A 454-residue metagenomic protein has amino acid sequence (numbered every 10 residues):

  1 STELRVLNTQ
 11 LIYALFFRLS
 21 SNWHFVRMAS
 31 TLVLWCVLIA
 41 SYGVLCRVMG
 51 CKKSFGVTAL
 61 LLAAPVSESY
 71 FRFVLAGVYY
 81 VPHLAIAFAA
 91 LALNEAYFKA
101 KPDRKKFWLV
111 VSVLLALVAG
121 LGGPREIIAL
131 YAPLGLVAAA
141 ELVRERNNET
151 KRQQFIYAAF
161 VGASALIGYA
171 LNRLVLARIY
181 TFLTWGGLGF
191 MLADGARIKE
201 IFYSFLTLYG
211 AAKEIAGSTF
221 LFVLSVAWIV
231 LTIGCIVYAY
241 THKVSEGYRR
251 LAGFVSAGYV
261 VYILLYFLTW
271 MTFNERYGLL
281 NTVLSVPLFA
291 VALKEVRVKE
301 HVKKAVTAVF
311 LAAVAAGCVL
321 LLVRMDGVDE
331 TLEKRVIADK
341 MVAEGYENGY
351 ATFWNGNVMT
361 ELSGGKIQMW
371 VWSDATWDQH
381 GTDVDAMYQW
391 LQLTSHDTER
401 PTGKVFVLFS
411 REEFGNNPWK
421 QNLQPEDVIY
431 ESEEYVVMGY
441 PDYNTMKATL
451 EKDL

Functional and structural regions predicted by a protein language model:
S1-N22, E200-A211: Short hydrophobic/aromatic helix or loop-helix immediately within or flanking a transmembrane segment in polytopic
T2, V6, M49-F98, G122 (+2 more regions): Membrane-interface micro-motifs in multi-pass membrane enzymes
E3, E344-Q379: Short periplasmic/luminal acceptor-recognition loop of GT-C membrane glycosyltransferases, typified by
A29-S54, A89-A92, G234-C235: Transmembrane-helix motifs of polytopic, lipid-linked glycan transferases
V78-I86, I128, T219-V230, R249-K299: Hydrophobic/aromatic-rich transmembrane helices and adjacent perimembrane loops
P102-K106, L142-A159, I229-A257, T269: Membrane-interface helix-loop-helix junctions at transmembrane boundaries of multi-pass membrane enzymes, predominantly
K106-G135, I167: Membrane-interface alpha helices of multi-pass inner-membrane proteins
K106-L114, G162-A163, L224-L231, G247-S256 (+1 more regions): Signature aromatic-anchored transmembrane alpha helix within multi-pass, membrane-resident enzymes that catalyze glycan
